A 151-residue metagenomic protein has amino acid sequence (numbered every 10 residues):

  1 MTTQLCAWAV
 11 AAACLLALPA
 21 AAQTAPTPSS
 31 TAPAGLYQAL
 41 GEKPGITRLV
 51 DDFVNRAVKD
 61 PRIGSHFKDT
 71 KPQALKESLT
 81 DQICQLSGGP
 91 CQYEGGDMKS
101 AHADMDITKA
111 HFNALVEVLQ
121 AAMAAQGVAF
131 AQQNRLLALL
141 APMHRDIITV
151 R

Functional and structural regions predicted by a protein language model:
M1-A7, Q23: Positively charged n-region of N-terminal signal peptides that target proteins for export
A7-P19: Bacterial N-terminal signal peptides
Q23-R151: Core of compact, soluble alpha-helical bundle domains
